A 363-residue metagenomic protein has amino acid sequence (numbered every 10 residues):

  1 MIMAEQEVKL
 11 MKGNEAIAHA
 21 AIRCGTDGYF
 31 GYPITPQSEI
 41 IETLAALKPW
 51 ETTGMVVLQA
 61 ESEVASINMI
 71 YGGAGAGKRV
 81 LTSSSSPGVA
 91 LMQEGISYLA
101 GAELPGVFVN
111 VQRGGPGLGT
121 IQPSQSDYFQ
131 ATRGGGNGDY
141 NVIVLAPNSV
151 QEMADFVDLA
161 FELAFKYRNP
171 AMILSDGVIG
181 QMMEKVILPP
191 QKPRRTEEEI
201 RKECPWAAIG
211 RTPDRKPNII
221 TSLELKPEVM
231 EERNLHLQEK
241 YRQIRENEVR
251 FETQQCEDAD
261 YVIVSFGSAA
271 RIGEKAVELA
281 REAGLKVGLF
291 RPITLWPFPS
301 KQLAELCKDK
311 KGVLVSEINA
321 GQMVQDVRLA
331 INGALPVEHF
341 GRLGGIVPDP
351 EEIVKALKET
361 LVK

Functional and structural regions predicted by a protein language model:
K9-A46: N-terminal glycine-rich anion-binding loops that anchor highly charged ligand groups
L10-A16, Q238-Y261, E274: Glycine-/acidic-rich phosphate or pyrophosphate-binding loops and their flanking alpha/beta elements
E39-R133, I143-F165: Thiamine diphosphate
V142-E199, E352-K363: Structural signature of the thiamine diphosphate
R168-T253: Conformationally flexible catalytic loops at phosphate/diphosphate-handling active centers
R250-K286, F290, W296-Q302: Redox- and metal-dependent alpha/beta enzyme cores, enriched for Fe-S-associated oxidoreductases and cofactor-handling
E317-K363: Peripheral docking tails and interdomain loops at the edges of cofactor- or intermediate-handling domains
